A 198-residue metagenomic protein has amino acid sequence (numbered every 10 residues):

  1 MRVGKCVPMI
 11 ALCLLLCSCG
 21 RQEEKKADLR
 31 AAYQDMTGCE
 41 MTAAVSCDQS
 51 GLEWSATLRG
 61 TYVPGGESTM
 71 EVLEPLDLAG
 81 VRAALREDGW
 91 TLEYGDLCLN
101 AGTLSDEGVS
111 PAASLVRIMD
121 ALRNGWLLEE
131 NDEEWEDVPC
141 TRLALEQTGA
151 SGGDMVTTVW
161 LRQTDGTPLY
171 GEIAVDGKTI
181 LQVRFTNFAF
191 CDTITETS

Functional and structural regions predicted by a protein language model:
M1-V7: Bacterial N-terminal signal peptides that target proteins for export
I10-E67, D77, D192-S198: N-terminal leader/targeting segments and the immediate start of mature chains
A31-A32, L58-V63, A83-A84, W126-E136: Short, exposed beta-strand/loop patches in secreted or surface proteins that constitute
Q34, A43-C47, L92-A150: Flexible, processing/modification-adjacent segments and terminal tails in exported/periplasmic/extracellular proteins
E40-A43, S55, A83-E87, E172-I173 (+1 more regions): Extended beta-sheet lipid-handling architectures
V45-Q49, Y62-G66, E74-L76, G149 (+3 more regions): Beta-strand elements of well-folded, non-transmembrane domains
R59-S114, L181: An acidic-aromatic
L128-S198: Gly/Pro-enriched, hydrophobic low-complexity segments that function as extracytoplasmic propeptides/linkers
